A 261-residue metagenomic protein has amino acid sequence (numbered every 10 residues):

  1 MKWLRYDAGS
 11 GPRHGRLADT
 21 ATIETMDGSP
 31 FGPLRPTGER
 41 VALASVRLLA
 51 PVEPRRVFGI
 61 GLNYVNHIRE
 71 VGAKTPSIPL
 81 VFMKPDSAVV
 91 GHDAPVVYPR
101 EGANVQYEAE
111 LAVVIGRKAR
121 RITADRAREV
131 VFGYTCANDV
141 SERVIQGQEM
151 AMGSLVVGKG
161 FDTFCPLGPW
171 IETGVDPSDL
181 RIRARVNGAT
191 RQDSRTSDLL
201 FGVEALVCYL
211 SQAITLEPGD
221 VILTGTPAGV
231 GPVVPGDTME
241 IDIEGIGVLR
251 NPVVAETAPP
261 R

Functional and structural regions predicted by a protein language model:
M1-P79, V175-P177, R183, A189 (+2 more regions): N-terminal non-catalytic cap/leader segment that marks the start of a structured domain
E39, A44-P51, H67, R143-R261: Catalytic-pocket segment enriched in acidic/His residues
R47-L49, E70-G72, V96-V105, A119-R126 (+2 more regions): A generic local secondary-structure boundary/capping motif
R56, I78-L80, H92-V96, A103-L111 (+2 more regions): Generic beta-strand structural signal
T75-H92, Y107, E240-E244: Structural signature of FAD isoalloxazine-binding scaffolds in flavoprotein oxidoreductases
F82, A112-R117, V207-C208: Short, conserved beta-strand element in jelly-roll/cupin
E108-A137: RNA pseudouridine synthases
